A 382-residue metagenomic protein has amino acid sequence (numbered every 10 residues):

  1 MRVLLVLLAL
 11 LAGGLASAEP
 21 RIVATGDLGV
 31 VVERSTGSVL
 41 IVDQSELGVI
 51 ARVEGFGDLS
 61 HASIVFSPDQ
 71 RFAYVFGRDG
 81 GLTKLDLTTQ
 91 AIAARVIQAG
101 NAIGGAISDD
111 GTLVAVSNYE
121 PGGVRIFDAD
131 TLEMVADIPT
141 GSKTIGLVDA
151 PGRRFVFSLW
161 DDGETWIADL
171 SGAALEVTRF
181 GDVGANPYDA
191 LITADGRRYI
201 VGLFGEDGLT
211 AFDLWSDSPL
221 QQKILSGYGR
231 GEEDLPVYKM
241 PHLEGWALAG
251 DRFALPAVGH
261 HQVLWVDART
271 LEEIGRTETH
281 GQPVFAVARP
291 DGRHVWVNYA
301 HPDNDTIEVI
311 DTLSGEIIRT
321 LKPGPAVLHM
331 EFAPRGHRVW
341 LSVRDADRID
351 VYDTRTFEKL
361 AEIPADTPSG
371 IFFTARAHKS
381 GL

Functional and structural regions predicted by a protein language model:
V3-A12: Sec-dependent N-terminal signal peptides
L11-L382: Predominantly soluble domains enriched in secretory-pathway, periplasmic, or organellar proteins
